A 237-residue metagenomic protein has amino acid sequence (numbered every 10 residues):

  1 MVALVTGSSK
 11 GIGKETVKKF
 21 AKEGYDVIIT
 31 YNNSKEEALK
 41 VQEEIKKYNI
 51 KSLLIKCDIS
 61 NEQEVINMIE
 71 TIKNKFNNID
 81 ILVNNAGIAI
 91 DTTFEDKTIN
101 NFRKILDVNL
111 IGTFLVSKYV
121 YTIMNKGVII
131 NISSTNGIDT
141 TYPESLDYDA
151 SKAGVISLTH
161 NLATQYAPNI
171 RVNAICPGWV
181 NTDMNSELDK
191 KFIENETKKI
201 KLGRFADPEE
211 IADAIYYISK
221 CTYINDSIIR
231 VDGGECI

Functional and structural regions predicted by a protein language model:
S9-K10: Conserved glycine-rich cofactor-binding loop
T93-F94, T98-L106, N185, F192 (+1 more regions): Substrate-binding pocket helix/loop in short-chain dehydrogenase/reductase
S117, S151, T159: Active-site helix of classical SDR
T122, H160-P168: Alpha-helical segment proximal to the catalytic Tyr-Lys
I123, R204-V231, C236: C-terminal substrate-recognition "lid" of short-chain dehydrogenase/reductases
S134: Residue(s) in the substrate-gating loop at a strand-loop-helix junction that position the organic substrate next
A167-R171, N225-D226: Short, small/polar-rich loop/turn modules that mediate ligand/substrate recognition or access, typified
